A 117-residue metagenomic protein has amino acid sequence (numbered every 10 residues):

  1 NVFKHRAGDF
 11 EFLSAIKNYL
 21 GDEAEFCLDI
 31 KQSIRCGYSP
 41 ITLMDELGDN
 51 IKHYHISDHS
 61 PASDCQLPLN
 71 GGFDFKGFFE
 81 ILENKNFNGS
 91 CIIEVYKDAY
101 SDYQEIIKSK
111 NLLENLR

Functional and structural regions predicted by a protein language model:
N1-K4: Active-site segments of SGNH/GDSL-like serine hydrolases that catalyze O-acetyl group transfer/hydrolysis on lipids
A7-R117: Histidine-acidic metal/acid-base catalytic patches
